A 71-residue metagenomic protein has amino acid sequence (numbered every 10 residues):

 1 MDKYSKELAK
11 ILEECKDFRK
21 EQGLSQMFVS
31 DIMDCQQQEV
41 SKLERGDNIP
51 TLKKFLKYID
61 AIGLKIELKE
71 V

Functional and structural regions predicted by a protein language model:
M1-K10, K53, D60, K65: N-terminal flexible/basic segments that precede or flank functional cores
A9, K20-E21: Short amphipathic helical patch at the helix-1/turn junction of helix-turn-helix
C15, Q26, Q37, L52-F55: Helix-turn-helix DNA-binding elements, focusing on the entry/boundary residues of the two helices that contact DNA
R19, S30, I59: The alpha-helix within a helix-turn-helix
G23-E39: Short alpha-helical DNA-recognition segment
I66-V71: Short hydrophobic/aromatic patches at helix-to-coil boundaries
